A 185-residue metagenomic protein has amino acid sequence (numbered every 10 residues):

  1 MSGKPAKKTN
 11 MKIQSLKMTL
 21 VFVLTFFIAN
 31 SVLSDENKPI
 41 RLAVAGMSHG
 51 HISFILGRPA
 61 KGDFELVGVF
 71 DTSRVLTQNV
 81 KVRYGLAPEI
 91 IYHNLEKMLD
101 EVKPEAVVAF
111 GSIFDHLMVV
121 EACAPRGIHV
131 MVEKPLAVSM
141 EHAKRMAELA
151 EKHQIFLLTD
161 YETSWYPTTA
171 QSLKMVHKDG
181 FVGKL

Functional and structural regions predicted by a protein language model:
K7-L20: Bacterial N-terminal signal peptides that target proteins for export
T19-A29: Bacterial N-terminal signal peptides
V32-G85: N-terminal Rossmann-like dinucleotide-binding module
V44, V132, L157-T159: Hydrophobic residues in well-ordered beta-strands that form the structural core
F64, E89, I128, I155-F156: Short, well-ordered coil/turn segments that N-cap beta-strands
L86-L149: Beta-loop-alpha module in the N-terminal Rossmann-like domain of NAD(P)-dependent dehydrogenases, especially those
A137-L185: A contiguous active-site-proximal alpha/beta segment in oxidoreductase catalytic domains
